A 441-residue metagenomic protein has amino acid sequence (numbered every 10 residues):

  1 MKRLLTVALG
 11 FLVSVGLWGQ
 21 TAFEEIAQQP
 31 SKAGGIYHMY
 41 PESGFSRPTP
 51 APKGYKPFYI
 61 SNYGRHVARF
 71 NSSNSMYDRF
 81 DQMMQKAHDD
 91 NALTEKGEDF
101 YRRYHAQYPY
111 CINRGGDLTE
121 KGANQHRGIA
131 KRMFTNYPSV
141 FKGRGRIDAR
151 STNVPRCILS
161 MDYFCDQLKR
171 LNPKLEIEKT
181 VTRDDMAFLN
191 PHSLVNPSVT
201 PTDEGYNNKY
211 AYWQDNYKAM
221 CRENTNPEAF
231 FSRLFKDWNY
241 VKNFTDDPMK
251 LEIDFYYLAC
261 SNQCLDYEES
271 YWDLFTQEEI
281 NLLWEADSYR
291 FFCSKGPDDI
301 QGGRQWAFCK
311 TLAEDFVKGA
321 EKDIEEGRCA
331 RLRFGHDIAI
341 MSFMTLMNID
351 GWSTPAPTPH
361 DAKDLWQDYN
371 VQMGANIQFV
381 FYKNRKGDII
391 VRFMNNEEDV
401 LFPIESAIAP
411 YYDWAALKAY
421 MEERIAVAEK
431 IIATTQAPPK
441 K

Functional and structural regions predicted by a protein language model:
M1-A22: Bacterial Sec-dependent N-terminal signal peptides
Q20-R146, T152-R331, G335-K441: Signature for phosphate-centric chemistry
